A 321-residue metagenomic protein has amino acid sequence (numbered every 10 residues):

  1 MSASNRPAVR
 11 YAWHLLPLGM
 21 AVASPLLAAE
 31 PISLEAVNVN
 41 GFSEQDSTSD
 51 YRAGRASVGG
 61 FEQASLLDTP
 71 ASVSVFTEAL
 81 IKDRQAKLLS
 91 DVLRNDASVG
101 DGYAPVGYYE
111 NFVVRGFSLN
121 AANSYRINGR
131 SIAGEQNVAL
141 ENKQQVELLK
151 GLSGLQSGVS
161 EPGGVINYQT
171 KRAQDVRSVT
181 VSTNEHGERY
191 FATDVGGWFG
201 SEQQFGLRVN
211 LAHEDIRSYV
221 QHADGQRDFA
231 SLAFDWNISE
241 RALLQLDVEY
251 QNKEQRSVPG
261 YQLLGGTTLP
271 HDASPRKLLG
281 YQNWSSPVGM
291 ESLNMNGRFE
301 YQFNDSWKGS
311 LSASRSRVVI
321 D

Functional and structural regions predicted by a protein language model:
M1-S33: Cleavable N-terminal targeting peptides that direct proteins into the secretory/outer-membrane pathway or into
S2-A3, E30-P31, D91, Y103 (+8 more regions): Outer-membrane beta-barrel proteins
E35-V176: Acidic, small-polar-rich N-terminal luminal/periplasmic segments of exported/outer-membrane proteins
E44-D46, S98, L119, I132 (+6 more regions): Structural signature of outer-membrane beta-barrel domains
T48-R52, V220-Q221, S257-G260: Short acidic, glycine/serine/threonine-rich loops at helix termini
V73, V106, N184-G187, H222-Q226 (+2 more regions): Short sequence motifs at beta-strands and strand-loop junctions characteristic of Gram-negative outer-membrane
E141-Q144, L155-L232, W236-L244: Outer-membrane beta-barrel translocator/receptor signature
E214-S218, S231-N237, R241-Q302, S306-D321: Acidic/polar loop-and-plug regions of large Gram-negative outer-membrane beta-barrel proteins
